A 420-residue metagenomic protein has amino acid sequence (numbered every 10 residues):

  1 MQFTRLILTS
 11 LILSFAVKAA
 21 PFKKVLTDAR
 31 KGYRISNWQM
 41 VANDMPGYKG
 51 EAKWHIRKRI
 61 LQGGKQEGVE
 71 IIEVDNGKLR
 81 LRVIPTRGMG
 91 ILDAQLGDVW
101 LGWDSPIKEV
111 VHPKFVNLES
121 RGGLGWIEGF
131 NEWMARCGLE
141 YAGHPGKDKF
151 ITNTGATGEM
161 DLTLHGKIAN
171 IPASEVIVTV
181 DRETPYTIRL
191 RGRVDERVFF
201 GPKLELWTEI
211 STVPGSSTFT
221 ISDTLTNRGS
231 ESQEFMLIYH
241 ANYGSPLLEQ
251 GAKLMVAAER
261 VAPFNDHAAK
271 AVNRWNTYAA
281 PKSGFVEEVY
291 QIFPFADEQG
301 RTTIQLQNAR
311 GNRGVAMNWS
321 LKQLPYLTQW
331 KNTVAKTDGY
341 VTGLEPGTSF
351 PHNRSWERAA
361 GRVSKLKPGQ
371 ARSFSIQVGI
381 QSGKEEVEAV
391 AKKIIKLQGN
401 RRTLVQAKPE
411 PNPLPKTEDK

Functional and structural regions predicted by a protein language model:
M1-T9: Sec-dependent signal peptide recognition, specifically the positively charged N-region followed immediately by
T9-S10, G192: Small side chains
S10-A19: Hydrophobic h-region of N-terminal signal peptides that target proteins for export in Gram-negative bacteria
A20-T220, Y243-S283, F295-K420: Surface-exposed acidic/polar loop and edge beta-strand patches at domain peripheries
A94-Q95, E231-I238, A316: Short, hydrophobic/aromatic beta-strand segments
L225: Conserved kinase catalytic-core segment
R228-S230, S382: Short, acidic/polar linear motifs in exposed loop/turn regions
Y290-P294: Penicillin-binding protein/beta-lactamase superfamily catalytic region
